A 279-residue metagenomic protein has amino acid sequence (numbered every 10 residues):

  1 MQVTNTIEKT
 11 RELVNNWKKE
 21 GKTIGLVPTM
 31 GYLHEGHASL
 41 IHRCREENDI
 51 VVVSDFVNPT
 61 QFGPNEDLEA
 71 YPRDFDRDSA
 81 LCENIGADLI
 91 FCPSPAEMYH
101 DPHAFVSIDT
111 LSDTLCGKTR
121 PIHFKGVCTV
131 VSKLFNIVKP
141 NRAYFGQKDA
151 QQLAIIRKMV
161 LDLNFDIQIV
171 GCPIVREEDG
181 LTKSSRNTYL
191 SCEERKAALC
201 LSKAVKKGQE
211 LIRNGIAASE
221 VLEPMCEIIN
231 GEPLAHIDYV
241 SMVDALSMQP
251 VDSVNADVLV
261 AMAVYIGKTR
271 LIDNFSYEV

Functional and structural regions predicted by a protein language model:
Q2-L234, V243-S247, F275: Nucleotidyltransferase catalytic core that binds NTPs
P224-V279: Phosphate/ribose-recognition catalytic cores of enzymes acting on nucleotide-derived substrates
